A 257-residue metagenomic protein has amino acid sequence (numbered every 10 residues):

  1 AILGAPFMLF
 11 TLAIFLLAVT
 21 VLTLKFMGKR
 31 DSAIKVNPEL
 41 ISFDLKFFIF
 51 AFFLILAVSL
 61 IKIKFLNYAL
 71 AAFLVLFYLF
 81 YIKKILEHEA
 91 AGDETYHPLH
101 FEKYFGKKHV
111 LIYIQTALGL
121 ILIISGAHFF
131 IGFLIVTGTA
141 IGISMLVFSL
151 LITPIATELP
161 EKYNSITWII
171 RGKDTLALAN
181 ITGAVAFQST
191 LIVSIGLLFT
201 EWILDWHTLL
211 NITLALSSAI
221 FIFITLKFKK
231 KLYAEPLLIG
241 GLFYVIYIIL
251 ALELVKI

Functional and structural regions predicted by a protein language model:
A1-I257: Hydrophobic alpha-helical segments, chiefly the membrane-spanning helices and signal/signal-anchor peptides
